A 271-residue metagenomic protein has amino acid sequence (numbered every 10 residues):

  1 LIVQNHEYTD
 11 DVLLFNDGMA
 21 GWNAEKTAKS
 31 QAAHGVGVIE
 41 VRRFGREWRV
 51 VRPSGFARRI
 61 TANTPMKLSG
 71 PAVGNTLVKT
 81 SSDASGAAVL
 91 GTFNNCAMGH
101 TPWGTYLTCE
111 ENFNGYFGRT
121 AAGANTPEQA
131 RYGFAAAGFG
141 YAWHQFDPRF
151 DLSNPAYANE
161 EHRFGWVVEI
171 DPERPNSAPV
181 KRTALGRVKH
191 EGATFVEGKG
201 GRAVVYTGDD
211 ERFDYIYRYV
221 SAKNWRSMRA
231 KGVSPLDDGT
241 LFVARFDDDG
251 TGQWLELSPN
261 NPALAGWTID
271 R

Functional and structural regions predicted by a protein language model:
L1-R271: Conserved small-residue
